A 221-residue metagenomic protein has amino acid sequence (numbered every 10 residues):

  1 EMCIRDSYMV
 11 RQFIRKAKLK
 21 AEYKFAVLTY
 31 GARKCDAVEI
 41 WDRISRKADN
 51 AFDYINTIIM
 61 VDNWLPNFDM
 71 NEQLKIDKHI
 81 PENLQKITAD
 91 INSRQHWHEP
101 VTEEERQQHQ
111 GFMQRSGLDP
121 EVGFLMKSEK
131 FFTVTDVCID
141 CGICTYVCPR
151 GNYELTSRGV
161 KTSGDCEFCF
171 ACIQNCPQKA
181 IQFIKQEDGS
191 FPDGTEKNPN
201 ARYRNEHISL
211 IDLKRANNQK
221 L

Functional and structural regions predicted by a protein language model:
M2-I4: Short, small-residue-biased leader/transition segments that mark boundaries at the very start of proteins
D6-R15: A broadly used, surface-exposed interaction patch
R15-A21, D49: Short, conserved loop/helix-junction motifs that constitute active-site signature segments in enzyme catalytic cores
F25-L28, Y54: Structural beta-sheet core signal
T29-D42: Rossmann-like NAD(P)(H) cofactor-binding subdomain of soluble oxidoreductases
I44-N50: A short alpha->loop->secondary-structure connector
N56-C141, D193-L221: Ferredoxin-type iron-sulfur electron-transfer modules and their immediate structural context
T133-V134, I139-E167, A171-G189, Y203: Iron-sulfur cluster-binding cysteine motifs and their immediate structural context in ferredoxin-like electron-transfer
